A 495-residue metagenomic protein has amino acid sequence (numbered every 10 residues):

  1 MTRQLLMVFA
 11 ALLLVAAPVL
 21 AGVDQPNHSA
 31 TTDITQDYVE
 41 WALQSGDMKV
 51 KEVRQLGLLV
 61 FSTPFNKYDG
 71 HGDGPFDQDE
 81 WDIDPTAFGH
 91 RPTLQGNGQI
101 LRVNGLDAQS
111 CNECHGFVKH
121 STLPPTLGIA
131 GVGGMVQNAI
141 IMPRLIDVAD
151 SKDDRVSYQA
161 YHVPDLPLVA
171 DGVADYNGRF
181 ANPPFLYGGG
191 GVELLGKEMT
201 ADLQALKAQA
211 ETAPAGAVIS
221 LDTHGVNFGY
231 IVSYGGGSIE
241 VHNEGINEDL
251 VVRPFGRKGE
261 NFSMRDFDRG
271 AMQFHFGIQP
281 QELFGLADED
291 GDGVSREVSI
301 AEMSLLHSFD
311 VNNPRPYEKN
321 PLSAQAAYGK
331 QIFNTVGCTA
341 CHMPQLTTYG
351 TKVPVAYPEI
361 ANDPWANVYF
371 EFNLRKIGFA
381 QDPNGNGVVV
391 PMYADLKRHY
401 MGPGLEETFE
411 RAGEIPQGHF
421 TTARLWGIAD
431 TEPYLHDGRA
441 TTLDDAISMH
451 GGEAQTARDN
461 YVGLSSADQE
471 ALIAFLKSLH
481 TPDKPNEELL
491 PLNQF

Functional and structural regions predicted by a protein language model:
M1-F9: Bacterial N-terminal signal peptides that target proteins for export
A10-L14: Hydrophobic helical h-region of N-terminal Sec-dependent signal peptides in bacterial secretory/periplasmic proteins
A16-P18: N-terminal signal peptide c-region/cleavage motif recognized by signal peptidases
L20-F495: Periplasmic c-type cytochrome electron-transfer domains
